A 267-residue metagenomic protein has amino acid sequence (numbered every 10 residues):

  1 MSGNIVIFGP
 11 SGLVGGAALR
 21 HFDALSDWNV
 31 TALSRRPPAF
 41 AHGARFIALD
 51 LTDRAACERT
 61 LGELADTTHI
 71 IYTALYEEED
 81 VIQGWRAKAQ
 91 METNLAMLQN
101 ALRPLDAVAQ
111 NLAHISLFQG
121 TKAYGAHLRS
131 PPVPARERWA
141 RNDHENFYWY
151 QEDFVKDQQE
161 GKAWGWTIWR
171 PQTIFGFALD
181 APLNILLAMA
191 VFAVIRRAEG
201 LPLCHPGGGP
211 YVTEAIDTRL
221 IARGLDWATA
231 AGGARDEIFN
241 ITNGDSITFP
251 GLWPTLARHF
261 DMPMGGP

Functional and structural regions predicted by a protein language model:
G3-S26: N-terminal Rossmann NAD(P)H-binding glycine-rich loop of SDR-like oxidoreductase domains
F8, L33, T73-Y76, I115-T121 (+1 more regions): SDR active-site strand-loop-helix element
S26-A39: Conserved glycine-rich Rossmann-like NAD(P)H-binding loop of the short-chain dehydrogenase/reductase
P38-A96, N100: NAD(P)H-binding glycine-rich loop region in Rossmannoid oxidoreductase-like domains and their noncatalytic homologs
D50, K88-L95, V133-P134, A140-K156 (+3 more regions): Short-chain dehydrogenase/reductase
H69-Y72, I82-F147: Conserved Rossmann-fold NAD(P)-dependent oxidoreductase catalytic core, especially the SDR/UDP-sugar
D157, K162-R223, L256: NAD(P)-dependent short-chain dehydrogenase/reductase
G224-P267: Mid/C-terminal beta-alpha module of Rossmann-like enzyme folds, strongest in SDR-family dehydrogenases/epimerases
